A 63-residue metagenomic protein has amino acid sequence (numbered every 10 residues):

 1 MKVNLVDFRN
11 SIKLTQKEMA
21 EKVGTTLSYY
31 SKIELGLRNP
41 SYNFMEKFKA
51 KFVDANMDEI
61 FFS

Functional and structural regions predicted by a protein language model:
M1-I12, K22, D58-E59: A short, Lys/Arg-rich alpha-helix, primarily the initiator
L5, Q16, L27, Y42-M45: Helix-turn-helix DNA-binding elements, focusing on the entry/boundary residues of the two helices that contact DNA
V6, T25, F52-V53: Short, functionally important structural connectors and interaction interfaces within domains
K13-S31: Short alpha-helical DNA-recognition segment
N43-E59: DNA major-groove recognition helix of helix-turn-helix/homeodomain DNA-binding modules
S63: Short acidic/histidine-centered micro-motifs embedded in hydrophobic/aromatic stretches that mark compact functional
